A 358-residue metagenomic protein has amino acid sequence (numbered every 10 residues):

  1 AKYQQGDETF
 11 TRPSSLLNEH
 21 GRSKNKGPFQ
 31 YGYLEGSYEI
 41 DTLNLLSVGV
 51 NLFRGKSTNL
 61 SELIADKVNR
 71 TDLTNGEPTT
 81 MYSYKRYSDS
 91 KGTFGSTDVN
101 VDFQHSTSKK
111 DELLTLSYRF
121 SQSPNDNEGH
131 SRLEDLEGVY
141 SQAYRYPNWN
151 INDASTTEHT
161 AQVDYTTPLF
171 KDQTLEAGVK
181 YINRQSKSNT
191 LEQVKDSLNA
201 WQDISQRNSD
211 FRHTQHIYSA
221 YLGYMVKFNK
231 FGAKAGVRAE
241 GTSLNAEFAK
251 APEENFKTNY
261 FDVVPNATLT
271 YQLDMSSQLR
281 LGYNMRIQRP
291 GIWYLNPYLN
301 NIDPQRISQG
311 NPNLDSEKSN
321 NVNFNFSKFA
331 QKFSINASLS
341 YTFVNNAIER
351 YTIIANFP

Functional and structural regions predicted by a protein language model:
A1-P358: Primarily recognizes Gram-negative and organellar outer-membrane beta-barrels
